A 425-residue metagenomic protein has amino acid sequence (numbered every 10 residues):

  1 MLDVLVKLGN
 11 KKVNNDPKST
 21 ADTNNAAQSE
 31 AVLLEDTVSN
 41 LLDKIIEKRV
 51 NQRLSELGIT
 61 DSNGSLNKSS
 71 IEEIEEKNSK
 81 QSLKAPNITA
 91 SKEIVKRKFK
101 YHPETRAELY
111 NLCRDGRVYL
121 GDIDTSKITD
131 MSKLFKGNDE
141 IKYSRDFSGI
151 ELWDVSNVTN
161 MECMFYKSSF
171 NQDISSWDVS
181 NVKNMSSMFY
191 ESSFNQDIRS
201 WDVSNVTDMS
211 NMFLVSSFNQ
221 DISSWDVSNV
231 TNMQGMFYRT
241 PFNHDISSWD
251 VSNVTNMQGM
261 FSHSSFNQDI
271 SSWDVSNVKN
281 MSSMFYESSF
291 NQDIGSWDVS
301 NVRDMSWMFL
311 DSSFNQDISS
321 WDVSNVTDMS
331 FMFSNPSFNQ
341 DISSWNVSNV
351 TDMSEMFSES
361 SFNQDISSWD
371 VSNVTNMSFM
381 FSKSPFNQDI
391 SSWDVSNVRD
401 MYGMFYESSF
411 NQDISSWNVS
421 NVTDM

Functional and structural regions predicted by a protein language model:
L2-N10: Polybasic, Ser/Thr-rich amphipathic helices
L8, Q28-I71: Protein-protein interaction and targeting regions used for scaffolding, dimerization, and localization
N78, S82-D424: Negatively charged
